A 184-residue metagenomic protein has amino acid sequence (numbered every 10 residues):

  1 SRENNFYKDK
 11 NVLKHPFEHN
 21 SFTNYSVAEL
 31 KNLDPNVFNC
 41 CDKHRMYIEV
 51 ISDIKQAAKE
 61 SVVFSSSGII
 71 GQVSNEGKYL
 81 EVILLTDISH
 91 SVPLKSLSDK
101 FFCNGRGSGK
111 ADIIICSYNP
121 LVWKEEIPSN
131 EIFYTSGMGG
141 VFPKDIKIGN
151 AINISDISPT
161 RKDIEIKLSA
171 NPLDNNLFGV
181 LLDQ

Functional and structural regions predicted by a protein language model:
E3-Q184: A secondary-structure micro-motif
